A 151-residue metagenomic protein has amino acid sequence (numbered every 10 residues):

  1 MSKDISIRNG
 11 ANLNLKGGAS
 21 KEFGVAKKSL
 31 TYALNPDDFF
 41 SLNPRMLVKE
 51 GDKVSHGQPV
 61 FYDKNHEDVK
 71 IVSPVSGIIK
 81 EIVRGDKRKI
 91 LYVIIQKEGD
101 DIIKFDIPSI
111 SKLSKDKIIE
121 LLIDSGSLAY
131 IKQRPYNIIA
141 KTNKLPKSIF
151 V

Functional and structural regions predicted by a protein language model:
M1-L15, K80, G85-K87, L91-I102: Mobile cofactor-carrier "swinging-arm" domains
M1-L47, Y62: N-terminal, Lys/Arg-enriched amphipathic/low-complexity engagement segments that precede the first folded domain
F23-A26, I71, R84-G85, A140-N143: Replace "in large, NTP-powered and nucleic-acid-processing enzymes" with "in large, NTP-powered factors and other
D38-L42, V54-G57, H66-E81: Generic structural motif
V48-V54, V83-D86: Acidic, glycine-anchored pre-beta loop/turn
V54-D68, L91-G99: Short hydrophobic beta/alpha edge segments that flank linear recognition/processing sites
G85-V151: Buried, small/hydrophobic-residue-enriched core segments of structured protein domains
